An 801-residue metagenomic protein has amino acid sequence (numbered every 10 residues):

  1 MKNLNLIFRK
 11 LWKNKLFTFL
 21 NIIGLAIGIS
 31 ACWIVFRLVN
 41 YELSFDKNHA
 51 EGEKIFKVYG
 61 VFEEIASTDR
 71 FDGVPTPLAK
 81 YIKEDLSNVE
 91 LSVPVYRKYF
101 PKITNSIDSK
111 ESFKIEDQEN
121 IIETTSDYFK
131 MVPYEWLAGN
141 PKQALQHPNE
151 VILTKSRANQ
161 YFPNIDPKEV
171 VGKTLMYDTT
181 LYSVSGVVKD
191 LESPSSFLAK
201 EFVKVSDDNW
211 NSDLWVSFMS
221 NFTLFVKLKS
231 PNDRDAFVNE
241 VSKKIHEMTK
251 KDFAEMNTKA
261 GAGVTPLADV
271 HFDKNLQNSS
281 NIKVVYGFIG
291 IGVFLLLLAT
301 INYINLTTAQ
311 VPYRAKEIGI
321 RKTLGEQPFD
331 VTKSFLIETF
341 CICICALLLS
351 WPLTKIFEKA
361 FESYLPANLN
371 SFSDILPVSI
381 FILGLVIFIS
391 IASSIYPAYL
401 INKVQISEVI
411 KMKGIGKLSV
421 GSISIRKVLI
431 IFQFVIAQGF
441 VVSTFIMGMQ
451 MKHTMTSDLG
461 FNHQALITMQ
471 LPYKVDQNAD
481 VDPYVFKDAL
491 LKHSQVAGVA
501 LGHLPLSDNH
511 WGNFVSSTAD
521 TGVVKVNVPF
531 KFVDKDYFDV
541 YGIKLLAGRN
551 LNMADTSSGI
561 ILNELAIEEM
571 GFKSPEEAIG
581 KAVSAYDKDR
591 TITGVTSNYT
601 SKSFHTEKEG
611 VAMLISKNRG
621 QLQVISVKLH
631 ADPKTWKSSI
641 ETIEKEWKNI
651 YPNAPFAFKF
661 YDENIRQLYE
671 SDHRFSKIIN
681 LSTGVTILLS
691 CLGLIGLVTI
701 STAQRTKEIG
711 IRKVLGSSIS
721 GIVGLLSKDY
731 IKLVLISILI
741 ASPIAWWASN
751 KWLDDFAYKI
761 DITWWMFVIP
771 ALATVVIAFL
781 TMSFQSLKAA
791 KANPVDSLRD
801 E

Functional and structural regions predicted by a protein language model:
M1-I22, V270-K274, T307-I344, K355-Q477 (+2 more regions): Alpha-helical transmembrane segments of integral membrane proteins
K2-L4, R9, K13-N14, H49 (+10 more regions): Membrane-helix entry/capping segments
L11, N21, E42, V58 (+30 more regions): Generic structural signal for small/hydrophobic residues in well-ordered secondary structure, especially within
K13-V39, N281-K316, C343-I344, I425-Q450 (+3 more regions): Hydrophobic alpha-helical transmembrane segments of multi-pass inner-membrane transport and secretion
N14, I301-F340, G693-I731, Q785 (+1 more regions): Interfacial "coupling" helices/loops that link adjacent transmembrane helices in transporter permeases
S30, I34-R37, G263, T339-I406 (+3 more regions): Small-residue-rich transmembrane alpha-helices
V35-K102, I115, S217-K227, R234 (+6 more regions): Membrane-proximal extracellular/periplasmic loop immediately following the first transmembrane helix
T125-A138, V151-S280, V485-S671: Mid-to-C-terminal secondary-structure elements that act as membrane-proximal/extracytoplasmic interface segments
